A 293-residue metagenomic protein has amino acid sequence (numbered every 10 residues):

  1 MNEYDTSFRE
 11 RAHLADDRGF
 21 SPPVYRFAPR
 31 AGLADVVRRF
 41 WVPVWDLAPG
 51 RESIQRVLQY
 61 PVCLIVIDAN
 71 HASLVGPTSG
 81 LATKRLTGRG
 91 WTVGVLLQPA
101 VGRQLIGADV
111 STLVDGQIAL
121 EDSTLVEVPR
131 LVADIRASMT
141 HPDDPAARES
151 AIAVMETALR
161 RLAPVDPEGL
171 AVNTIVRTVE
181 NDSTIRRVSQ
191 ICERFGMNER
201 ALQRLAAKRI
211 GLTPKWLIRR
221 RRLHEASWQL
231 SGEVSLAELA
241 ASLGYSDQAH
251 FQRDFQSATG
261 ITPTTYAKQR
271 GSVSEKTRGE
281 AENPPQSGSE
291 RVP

Functional and structural regions predicted by a protein language model:
M1-E199, L212-T213, W228-S231, S235-A249 (+1 more regions): Alpha-helical bundle regulatory/interaction domains
A201-R204, Q252-R253: Base-recognition residues in the alpha-helical recognition helix of bacterial helix-turn-helix
L202, R209, A226: DNA major-groove recognition helices of helix-turn-helix
A206-L212, F255-T264: A secondary-structure capping/hinge motif
W216: Short, basic-rich loop-to-helix N-cap that marks the start of a DNA-contacting helix
